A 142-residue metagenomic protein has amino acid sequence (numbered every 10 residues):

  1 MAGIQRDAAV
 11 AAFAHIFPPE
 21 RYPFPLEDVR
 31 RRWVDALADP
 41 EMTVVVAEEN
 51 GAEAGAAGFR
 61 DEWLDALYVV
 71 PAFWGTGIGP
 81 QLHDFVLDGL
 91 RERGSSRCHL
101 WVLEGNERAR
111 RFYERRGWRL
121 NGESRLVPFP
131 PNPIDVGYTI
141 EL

Functional and structural regions predicted by a protein language model:
R6-R32, M42: Conserved GNAT-fold acetyl-CoA-binding loop/helix
V29-V46, W63: A short helix-loop-beta-strand connector motif used in the catalytic cores of GNAT acetyltransferases and, in some
E41-A57: Conserved beta-hairpin
T43-V46, L67, L100, V136: Hydrophobic beta-strand residues of extracellular immunoglobulin-like
E48, L67-G75, V102-L103: A short, internal acetyl-CoA/4′-phosphopantetheine-binding micro-motif in the GNAT/acyltransferase core
A54-L67, W74, G94-R97, P130: A conserved beta-turn-beta hairpin within the catalytic core of GNAT-like acetyltransferases that forms part
V69, G75-D88, R111, R115: Conserved acetyl-CoA-binding loop-helix of GNAT-fold acetyltransferases
S96-R111, R115-R119, E123-L142: C-terminal "cap" of GNAT-fold acetyltransferases
